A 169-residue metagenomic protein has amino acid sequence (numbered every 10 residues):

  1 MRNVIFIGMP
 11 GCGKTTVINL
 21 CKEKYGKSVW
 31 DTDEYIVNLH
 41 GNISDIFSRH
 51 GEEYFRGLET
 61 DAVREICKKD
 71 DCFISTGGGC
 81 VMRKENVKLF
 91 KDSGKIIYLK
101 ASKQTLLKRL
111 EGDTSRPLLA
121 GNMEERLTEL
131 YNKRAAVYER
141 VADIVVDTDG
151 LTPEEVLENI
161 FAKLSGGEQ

Functional and structural regions predicted by a protein language model:
R2, V17-D31, D61-T76, R83-L89 (+4 more regions): Nucleotide and nucleotide-moiety/phosphate-recognizing core
F6: Hydrophobic anchor at the beta1->P-loop junction of P-loop NTPases
M9: P-loop (Walker A) phosphate-binding loop of NTP-binding proteins
G13: Conserved glycine(s) of the Walker
T16, L20, K24, K69 (+1 more regions): NTP-dependent small-molecule kinase module
D31-V81, E85-L89, R116, E124: ATP-dependent small-molecule kinase phosphotransfer cores that center on conserved nucleotide phosphate-binding segments
D92-A136: A glycine- and Lys/Arg-enriched "phosphate-lid" helix/loop adjacent to the NTP-binding pocket of small-molecule kinases
